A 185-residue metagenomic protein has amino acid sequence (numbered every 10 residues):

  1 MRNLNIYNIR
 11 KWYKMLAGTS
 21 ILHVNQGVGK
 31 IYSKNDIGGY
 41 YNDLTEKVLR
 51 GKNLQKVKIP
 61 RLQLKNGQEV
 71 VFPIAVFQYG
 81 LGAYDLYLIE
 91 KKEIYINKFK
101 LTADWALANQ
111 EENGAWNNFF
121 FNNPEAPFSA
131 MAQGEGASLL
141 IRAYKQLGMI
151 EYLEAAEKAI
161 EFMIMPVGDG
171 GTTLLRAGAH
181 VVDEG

Functional and structural regions predicted by a protein language model:
M1-G185: Glycan-recognition and catalytic cores of secretory/periplasmic carbohydrate-active enzymes
